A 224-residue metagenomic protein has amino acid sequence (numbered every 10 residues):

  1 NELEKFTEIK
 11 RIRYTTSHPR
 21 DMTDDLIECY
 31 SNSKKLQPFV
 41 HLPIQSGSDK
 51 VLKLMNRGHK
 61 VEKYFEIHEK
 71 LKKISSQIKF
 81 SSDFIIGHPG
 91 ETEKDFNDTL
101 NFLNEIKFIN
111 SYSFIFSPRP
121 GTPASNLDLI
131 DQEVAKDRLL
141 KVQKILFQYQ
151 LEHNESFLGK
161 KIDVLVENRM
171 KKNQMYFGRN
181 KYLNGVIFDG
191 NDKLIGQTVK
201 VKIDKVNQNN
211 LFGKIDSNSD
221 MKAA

Functional and structural regions predicted by a protein language model:
N1-E93: Conserved SAM/AdoMet-binding glycine-rich loop
Y14, L42, D83, L103 (+4 more regions): Conserved, mostly hydrophobic/aromatic
D21-D25, I44-N56, I86-E93, N110-A135 (+2 more regions): Flexible glycine/acidic-rich beta-alpha junction loops that bind and position SAM and/or redox cofactors in anaerobic
L26-I27, T99, D189: Short beta-alpha junctions and helix-cap segments that line functional grooves
Y30-N32, T99, D128-D131: Short, hinge-like loop/turn segments at secondary-structure boundaries
V40, E62-K73, N97, N101-E105 (+3 more regions): Proteins enriched for Cys/Gly/acidic motifs involved in redox and nucleic-acid/cofactor modification
P118, S125-A224: Terminal RNA-binding accessory module
